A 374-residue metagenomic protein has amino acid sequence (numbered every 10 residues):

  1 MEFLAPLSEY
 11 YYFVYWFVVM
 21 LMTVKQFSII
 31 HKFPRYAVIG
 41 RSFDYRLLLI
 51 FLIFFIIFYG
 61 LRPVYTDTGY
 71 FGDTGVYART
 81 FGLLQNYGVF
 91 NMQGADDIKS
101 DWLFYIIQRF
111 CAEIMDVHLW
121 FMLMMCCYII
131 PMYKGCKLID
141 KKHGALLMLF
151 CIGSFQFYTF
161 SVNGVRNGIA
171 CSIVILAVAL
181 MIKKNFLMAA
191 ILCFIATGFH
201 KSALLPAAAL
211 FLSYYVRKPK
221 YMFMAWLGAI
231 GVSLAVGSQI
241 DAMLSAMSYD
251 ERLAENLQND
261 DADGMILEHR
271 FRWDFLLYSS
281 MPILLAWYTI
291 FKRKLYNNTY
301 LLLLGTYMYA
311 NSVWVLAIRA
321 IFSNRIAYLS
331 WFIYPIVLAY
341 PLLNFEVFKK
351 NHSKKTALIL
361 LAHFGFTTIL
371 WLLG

Functional and structural regions predicted by a protein language model:
M1-A5, I29-M125, I336, L370-G374: TM-lumen/periplasm interface segments of multi-pass membrane proteins, especially the first transmembrane helix
R41-L48, M222, L295-Y307, H352-L360: Membrane-interfacial loop-to-transmembrane alpha-helix junctions, especially the N-terminal start
Y70-A78, Q85, F90, Y105 (+2 more regions): Alpha-helical transmembrane segments and terminal signal-anchor/GPI-anchor hydrophobic tails, characterized by long
L123-I139: Transmembrane-helix motifs of polytopic, lipid-linked glycan transferases
C136-G153: Transmembrane-helix signature of polytopic, membrane-embedded enzymes that assemble or transfer cell-envelope glycans
V162-I169, V174, F199, W287-F345: Membrane-water interface signatures at transmembrane helix termini and the short loops that connect adjacent helices
V174-L187: Membrane-interface transmembrane helices that cradle and orient dolichyl/undecaprenyl
W226-L227, V347-I369: Signature aromatic-anchored transmembrane alpha helix within multi-pass, membrane-resident enzymes that catalyze glycan
